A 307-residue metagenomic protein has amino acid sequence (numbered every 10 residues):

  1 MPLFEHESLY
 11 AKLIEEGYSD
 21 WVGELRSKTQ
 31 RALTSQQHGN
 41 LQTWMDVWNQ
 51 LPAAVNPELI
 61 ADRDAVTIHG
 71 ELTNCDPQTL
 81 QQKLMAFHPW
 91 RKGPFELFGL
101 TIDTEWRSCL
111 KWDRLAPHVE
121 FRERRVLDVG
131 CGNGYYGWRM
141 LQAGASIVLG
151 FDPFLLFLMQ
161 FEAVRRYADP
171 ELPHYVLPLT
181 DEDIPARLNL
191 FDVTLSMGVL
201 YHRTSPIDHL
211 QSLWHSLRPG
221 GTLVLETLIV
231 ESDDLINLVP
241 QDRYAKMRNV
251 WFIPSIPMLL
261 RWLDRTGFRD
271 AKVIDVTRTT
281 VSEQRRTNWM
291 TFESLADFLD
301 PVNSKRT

Functional and structural regions predicted by a protein language model:
M1-F87: N-terminal auxiliary segments of SAM/dcSAM-dependent transferases
R124-G132: Conserved class I S-adenosyl-L-methionine
N133-G144: Conserved SAM-binding loop of SAM-dependent methyltransferases across substrates and taxa, primarily the Class I
P185-T194: A short acidic, Gly/Pro-enriched loop at the edge of an enzyme's catalytic core that lines a small-molecule cofactor
I207-T222: A short glycine-rich, Lys/Arg-flanked "PGG" loop and its adjoining helix->strand segment in the class I
L228-V250, W289-M290: Short, glycine-/aromatic-enriched active-site segment of Class I SAM-dependent methyltransferases
W251-G267: Short alpha-helix
R269-D300: Conserved catalytic loop of SAM-dependent methyltransferase domains
